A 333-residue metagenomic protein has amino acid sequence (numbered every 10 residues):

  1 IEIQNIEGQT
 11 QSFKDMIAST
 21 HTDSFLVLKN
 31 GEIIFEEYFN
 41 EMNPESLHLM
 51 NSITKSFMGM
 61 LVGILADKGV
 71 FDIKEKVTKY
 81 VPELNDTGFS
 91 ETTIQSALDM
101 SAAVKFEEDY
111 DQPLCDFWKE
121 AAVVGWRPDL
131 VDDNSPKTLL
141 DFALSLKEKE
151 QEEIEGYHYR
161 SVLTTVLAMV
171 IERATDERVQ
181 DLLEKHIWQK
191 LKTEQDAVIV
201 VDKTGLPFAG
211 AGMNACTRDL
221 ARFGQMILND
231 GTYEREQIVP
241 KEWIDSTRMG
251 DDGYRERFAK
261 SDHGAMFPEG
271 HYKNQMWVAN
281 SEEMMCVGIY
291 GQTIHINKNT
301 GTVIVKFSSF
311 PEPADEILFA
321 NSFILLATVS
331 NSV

Functional and structural regions predicted by a protein language model:
I1-N43, L98-D99, A103-K105, L140-S145 (+1 more regions): N-terminal leader/targeting segments and the immediately adjacent pre-domain N-terminus
G31, L49-I73, A97, L167-I171 (+1 more regions): Active-site SXXK
F39-N43, L47, F310-P313: A short acidic/small-residue loop/turn micro-motif
P44-E45, D109-Q112, E120-L206: Catalytic-site signature segments of enzymes, centered on catalytic residues
L49, D67-D109, S145-E148, A174-A211 (+1 more regions): Active-site helix/loop module of the DD-peptidase/beta-lactamase fold, centered on the serine-lysine SxxK catalytic
M100, L163-V170, A211-T232, Q292-S308: Active-site-proximal alpha-helical segments within enzyme catalytic domains
E194-A197, R248-V303: Active-site Gly/Thr loop motif
E283-V333: Structured C-terminal helix/loop/strand segments within mature extracytoplasmic catalytic/sensor domains
